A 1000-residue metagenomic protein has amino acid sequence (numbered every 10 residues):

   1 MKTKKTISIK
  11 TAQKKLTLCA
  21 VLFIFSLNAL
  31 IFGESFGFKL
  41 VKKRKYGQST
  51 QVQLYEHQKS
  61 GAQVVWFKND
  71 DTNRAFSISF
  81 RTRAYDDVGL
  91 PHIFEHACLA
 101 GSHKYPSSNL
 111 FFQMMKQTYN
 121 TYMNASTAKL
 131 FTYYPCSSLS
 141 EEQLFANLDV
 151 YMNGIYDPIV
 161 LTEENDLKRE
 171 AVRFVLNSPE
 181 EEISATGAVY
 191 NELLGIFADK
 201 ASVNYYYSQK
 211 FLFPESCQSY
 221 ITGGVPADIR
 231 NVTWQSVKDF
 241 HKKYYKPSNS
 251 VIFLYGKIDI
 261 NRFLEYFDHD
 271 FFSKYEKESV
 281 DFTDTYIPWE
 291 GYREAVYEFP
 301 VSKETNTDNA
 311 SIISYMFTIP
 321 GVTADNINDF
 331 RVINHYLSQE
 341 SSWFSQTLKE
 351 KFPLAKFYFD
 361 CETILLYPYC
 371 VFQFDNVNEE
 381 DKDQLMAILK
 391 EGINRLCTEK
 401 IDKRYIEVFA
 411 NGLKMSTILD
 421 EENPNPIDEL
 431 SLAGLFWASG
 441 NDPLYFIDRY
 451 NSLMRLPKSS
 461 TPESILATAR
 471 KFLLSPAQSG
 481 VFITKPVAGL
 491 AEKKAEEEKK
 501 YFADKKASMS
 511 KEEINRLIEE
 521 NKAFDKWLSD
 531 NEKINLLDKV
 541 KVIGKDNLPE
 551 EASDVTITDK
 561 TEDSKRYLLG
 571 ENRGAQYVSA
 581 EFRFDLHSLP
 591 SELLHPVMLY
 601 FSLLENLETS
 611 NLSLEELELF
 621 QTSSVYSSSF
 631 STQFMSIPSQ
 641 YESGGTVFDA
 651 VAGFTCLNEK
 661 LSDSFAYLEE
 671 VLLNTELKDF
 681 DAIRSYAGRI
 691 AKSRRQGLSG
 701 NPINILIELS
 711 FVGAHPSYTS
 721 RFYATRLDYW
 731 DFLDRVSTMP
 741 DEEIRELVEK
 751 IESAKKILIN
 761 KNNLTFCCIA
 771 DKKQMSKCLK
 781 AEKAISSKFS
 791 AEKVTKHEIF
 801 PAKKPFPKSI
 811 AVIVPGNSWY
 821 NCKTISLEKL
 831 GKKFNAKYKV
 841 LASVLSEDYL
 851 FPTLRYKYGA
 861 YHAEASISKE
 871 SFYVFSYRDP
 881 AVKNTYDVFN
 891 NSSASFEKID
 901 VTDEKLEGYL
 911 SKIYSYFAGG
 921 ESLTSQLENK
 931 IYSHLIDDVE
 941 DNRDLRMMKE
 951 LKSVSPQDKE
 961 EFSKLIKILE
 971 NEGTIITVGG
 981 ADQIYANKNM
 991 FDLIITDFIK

Functional and structural regions predicted by a protein language model:
M1-A12: N-terminal secretory signal peptides that target proteins for export/translocation
C19-N28: Bacterial N-terminal signal peptides
A29-G33, G37: Boundary at the C-terminal end of the N-terminal hydrophobic targeting segment
K68-D70, S77, Y190-A198, S202 (+10 more regions): His/Glu-based metal-binding/catalytic segments typifying zinc-dependent metallopeptidases
D71-R83, P91, N109-D157, E163-V175 (+12 more regions): M16 family metallopeptidases and their MPP-like homologs
V175-P247, F253-G256, I260-F271, Y275-S302 (+1 more regions): Hydrophobic, small-residue-rich alpha-helical packing segments that form membrane-like cores
E180, T186, Q235-D270, R726 (+2 more regions): Non-catalytic, conformational "gating/processing" segments within enzyme and secreted inhibitor domains
T461-E492: Extended, domain-scale alpha-helical bundle/helix-rich regions
